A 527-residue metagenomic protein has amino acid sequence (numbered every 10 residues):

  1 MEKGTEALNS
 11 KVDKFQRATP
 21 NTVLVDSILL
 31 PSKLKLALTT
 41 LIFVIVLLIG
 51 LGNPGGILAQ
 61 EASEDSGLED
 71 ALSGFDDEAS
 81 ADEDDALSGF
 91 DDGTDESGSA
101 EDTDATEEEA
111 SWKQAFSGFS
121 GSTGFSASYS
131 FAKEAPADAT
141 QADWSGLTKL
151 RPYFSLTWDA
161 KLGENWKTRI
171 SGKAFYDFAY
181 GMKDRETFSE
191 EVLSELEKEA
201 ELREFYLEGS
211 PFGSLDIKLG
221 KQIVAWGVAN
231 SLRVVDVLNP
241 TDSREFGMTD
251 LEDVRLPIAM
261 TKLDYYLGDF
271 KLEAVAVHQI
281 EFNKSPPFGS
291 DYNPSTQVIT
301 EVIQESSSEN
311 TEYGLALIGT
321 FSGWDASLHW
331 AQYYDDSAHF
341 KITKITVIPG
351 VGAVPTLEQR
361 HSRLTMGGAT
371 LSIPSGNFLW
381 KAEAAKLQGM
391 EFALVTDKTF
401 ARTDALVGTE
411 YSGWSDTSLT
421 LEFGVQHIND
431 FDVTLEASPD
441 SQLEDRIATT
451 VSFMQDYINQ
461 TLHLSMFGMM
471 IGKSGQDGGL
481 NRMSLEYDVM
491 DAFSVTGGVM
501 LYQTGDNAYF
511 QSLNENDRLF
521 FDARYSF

Functional and structural regions predicted by a protein language model:
G55-K167, S171, A179-Y180, S194 (+2 more regions): N-terminal periplasmic/intermembrane-space "pro-region" immediately following the signal or transit peptide
F125, P152-A160, I170, E204-G209 (+9 more regions): Residues on the lipid-exposed face of transmembrane beta-strands in outer-membrane beta-barrel proteins
F125-K133, A174-F178, I223-A225, L267-D269 (+10 more regions): Transmembrane beta-strands of outer-membrane beta-barrel pores
A142-L150, S194-E199, L251-D253, Q304-E309 (+5 more regions): Replace "Gram-negative outer membrane beta-barrel proteins" with "bacterial and organellar outer membrane beta-barrel
E164, A331, S372-F392, T396-M470: Detector for outer-membrane/organellar transmembrane beta-barrel domains, recognizing the amphipathic beta-strand
E164-N293, S322, Y502-T504: Outer membrane beta-barrel
N165-T168, S214-I217, D269-L272, G323-A326 (+4 more regions): Repeated loop/turn-to-beta-strand initiation elements of outer-membrane beta-barrel proteins
S243, L267, L501, L513-F527: Outer-membrane beta-barrel "beta-signal"
